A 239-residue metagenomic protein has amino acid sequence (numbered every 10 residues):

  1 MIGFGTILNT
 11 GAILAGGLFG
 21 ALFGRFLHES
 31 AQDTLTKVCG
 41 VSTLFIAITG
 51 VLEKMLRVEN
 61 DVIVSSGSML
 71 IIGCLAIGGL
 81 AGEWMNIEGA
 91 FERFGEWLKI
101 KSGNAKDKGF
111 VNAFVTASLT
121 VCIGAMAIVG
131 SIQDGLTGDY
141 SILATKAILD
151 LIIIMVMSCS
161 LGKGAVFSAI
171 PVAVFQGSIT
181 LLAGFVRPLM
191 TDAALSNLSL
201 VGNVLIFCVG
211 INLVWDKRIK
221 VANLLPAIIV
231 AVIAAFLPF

Functional and structural regions predicted by a protein language model:
M1, E29-S30, I87-A113: Intrinsically disordered, low-complexity non-transmembrane regions of multi-pass membrane transporters
M1-L8, A31-Q32, L56-L70, L136-I142 (+2 more regions): Interfacial loop-to-helix junctions that mark the boundaries of transmembrane helices in multi-pass membrane
L8-G16, G20, G24, G40-V41 (+16 more regions): Alpha-helical transmembrane segments in multi-pass membrane proteins
A31-V41, G95-W97, A165-F175, A222-I229: Cytoplasmic-side transmembrane-helix entry/capping segments in multi-pass membrane proteins
C39-M55: A generic, lipid-embedded transmembrane alpha helix
T49-K54, A81-W97, G210-I219: Transmembrane helix exit motif
E59-S68, T180-F239: Transmembrane alpha-helical segments and their short flanking loops that form helix-hairpins/helix-helix interfaces
K99, K108-F185: Helix-loop-helix junctions within the multi-pass membrane cores of secondary transporters/permeases
